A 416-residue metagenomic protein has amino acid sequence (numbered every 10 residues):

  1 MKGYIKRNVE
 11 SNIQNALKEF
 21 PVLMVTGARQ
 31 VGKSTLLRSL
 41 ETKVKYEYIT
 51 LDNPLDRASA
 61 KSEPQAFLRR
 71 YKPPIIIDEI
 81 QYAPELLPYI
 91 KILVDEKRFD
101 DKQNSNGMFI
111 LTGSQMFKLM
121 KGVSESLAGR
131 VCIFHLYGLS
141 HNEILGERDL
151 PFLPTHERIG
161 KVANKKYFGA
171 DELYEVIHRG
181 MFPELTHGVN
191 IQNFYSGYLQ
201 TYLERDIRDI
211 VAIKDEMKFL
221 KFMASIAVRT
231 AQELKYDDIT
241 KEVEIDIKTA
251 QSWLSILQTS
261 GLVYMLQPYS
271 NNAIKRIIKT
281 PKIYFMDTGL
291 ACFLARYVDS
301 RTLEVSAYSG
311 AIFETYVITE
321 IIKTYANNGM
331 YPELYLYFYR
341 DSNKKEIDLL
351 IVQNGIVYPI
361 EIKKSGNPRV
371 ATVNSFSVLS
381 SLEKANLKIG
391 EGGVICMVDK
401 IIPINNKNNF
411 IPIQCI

Functional and structural regions predicted by a protein language model:
K2-G3, H141-N142, G146-A326, P332-Y335: Interdomain hinge/linker elements that couple catalytic modules in large macromolecular machines
K2-S11, N15-Q30, S34-E47, L51 (+3 more regions): A cross-kingdom feature that marks ATP-driven nucleic-acid transaction machinery
L55-R57, Y82-P84, K118-L119, L185: Catalytic P-loop NTPase motifs of RecA-like helicase/translocase cores
R57-I75: Conserved alpha-helical scaffold flanking the Walker A/P-loop in AAA+ ATPase domains
Y71-Y89: Conserved P-loop NTPase "ATPase switch" module shared by AAA+ and STAND
L87-L111, Q115, E125: Conserved catalytic/switch belt of AAA+ P-loop NTPases
L111-F117, G122-S124, G138-L139, I395-D399: A short beta-strand-to-loop transition that corresponds to the Sensor-1 phosphate-sensing loop of AAA+ P-loop ATPases
F117-C132, E147-L150: Short regulatory helix/loop adjacent to the ATP-binding pocket of P-loop NTPases
